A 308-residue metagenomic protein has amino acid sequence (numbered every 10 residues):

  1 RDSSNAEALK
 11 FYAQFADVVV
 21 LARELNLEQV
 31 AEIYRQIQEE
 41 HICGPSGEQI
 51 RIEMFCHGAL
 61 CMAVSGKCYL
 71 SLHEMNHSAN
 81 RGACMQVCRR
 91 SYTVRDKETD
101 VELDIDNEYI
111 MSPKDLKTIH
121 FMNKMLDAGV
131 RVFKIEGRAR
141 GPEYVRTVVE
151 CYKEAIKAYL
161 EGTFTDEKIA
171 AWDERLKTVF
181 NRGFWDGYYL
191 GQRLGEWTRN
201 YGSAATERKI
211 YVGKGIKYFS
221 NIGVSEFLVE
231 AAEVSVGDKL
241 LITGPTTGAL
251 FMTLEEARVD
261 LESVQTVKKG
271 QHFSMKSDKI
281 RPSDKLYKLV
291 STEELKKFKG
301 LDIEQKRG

Functional and structural regions predicted by a protein language model:
R1-F11: N-terminal active-site wall of soluble small-molecule enzyme domains
K10-A13, V18-G308: Surface-exposed amphipathic alpha-helical tracts and adjacent flexible/coil segments at the periphery of soluble enzymes
